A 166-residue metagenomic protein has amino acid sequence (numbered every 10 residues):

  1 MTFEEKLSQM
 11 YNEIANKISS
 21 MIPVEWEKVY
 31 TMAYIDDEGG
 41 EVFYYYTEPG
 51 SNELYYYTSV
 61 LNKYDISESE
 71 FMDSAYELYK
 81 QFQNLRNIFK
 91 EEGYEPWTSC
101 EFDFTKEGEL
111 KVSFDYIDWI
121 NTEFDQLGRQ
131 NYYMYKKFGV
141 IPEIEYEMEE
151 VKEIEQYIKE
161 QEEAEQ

Functional and structural regions predicted by a protein language model:
M1-N62: N-terminal "first-domain core" detector
T2-Q9, E13, S69, D73-K80 (+2 more regions): Alpha-helix boundary/N-cap detector
E27, E91-T98, K111-F114, E123-F124: Short, solvent-exposed secondary-structure capping/transition elements
V29-A33, P96-F104: A short glycine-rich, hydrophobically flanked beta-strand micro-motif that places a catalytic Asp/Glu for divalent metal
D37-F71, F104, V112-D125, R129-N131: Extended intrinsically disordered, low-complexity coil regions enriched in Ser, Thr, Gly, Ala and often Pro
D73-C100: Short, internal acidic amphipathic alpha-helical interface segments that mediate docking to partner proteins
E109-Q166: Acidic, proline/glycine-rich low-complexity IDRs
